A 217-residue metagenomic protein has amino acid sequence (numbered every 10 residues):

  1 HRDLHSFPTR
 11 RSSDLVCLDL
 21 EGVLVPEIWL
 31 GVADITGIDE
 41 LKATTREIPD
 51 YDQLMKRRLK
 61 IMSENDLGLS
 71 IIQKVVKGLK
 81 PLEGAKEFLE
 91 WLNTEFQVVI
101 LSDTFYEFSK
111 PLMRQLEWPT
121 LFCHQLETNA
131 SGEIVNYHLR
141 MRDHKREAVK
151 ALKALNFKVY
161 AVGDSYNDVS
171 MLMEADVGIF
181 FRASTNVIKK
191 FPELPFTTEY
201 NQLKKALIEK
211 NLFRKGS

Functional and structural regions predicted by a protein language model:
H1, H5-S12: Short, small-residue-biased leader/transition segments that mark boundaries at the very start of proteins
R2, L18, G163-D164: Active-site flanking residues adjacent to catalytic metal/cofactor-binding acidic residues
D3-L4, L152, M171: Structural alpha-helical scaffold elements that stabilize or flank donor/cofactor-binding regions in carbohydrate
L15-Q125, N129-A130: Alpha-helical substrate-recognition element adjacent to the catalytic core
V98-D103, F157-T198: Acidic, Mg2+-coordinating phosphoryl-transfer loop and its flanking beta/alpha structural elements, shared across
E107-V159, K190: Substrate-recognition "cap/lid" segment bordering the active-site pocket of phosphatases
F122, R140, L194-L203: Short acidic-hydrophobic, aromatic-tinged amphipathic segments that line or gate anion-handling sites
K205-R214: Short amphipathic alpha-helix with an adjacent loop that forms part of the alpha/beta core around
